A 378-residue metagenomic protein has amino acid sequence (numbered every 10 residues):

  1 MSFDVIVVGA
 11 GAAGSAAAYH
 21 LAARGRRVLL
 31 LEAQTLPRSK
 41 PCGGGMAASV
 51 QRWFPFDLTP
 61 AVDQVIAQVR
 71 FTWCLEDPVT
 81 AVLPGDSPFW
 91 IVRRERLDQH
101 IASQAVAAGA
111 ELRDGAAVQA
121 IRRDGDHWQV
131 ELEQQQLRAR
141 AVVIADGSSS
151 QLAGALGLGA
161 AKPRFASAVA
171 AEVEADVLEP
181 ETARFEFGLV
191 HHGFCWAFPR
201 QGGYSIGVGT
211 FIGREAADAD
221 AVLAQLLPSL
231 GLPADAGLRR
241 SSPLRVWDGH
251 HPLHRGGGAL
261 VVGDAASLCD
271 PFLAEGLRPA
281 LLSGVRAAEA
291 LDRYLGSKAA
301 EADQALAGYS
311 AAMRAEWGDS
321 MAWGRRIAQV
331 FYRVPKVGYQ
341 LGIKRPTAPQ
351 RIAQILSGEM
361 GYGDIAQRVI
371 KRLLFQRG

Functional and structural regions predicted by a protein language model:
M1-A13: Beta1/beta-strand and adjacent pyrophosphate-binding region of the FAD-binding site in flavoprotein oxidoreductases
V5, R26-V28, V142: Hydrophobic anchor at the start of a short beta-strand that flanks the dinucleotide cofactor-binding loop
A10, R24, Q104-A236, H250 (+1 more regions): Predominantly flavin-linked oxidoreductase catalytic cores and closely associated redox partners
A10, Y19-P41: Glycine-rich FAD pyrophosphate-binding loop
A13, L36, S149: Conserved Rossmann-like nucleotide-cofactor binding loop
A47-H100: A conserved beta-strand/loop capping segment in the N-terminal third of enzymes that catalyze redox or closely related
A120, R214-L291, L295-A299: FAD/FMN-dependent oxidoreductases across multiple families
D292-G378: C-terminal helical "tail/cap" subdomain of flavin- and related membrane-associated enzymes
